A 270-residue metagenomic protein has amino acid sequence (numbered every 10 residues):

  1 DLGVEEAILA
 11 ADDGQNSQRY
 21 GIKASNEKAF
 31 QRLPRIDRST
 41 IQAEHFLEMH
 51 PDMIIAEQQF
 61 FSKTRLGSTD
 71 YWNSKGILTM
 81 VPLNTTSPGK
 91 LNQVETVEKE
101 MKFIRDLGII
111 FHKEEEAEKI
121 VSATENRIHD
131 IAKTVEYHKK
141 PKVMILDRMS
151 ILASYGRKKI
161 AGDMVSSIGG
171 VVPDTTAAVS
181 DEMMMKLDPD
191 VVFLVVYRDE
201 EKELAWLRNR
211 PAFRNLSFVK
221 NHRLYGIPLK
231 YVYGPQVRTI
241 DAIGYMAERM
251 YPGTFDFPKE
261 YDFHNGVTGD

Functional and structural regions predicted by a protein language model:
D1, E44-E48, L66, D70 (+10 more regions): Solvent-exposed, polar/charged alpha-helical surfaces in well-ordered, non-transmembrane soluble domains, broadly
D1-L2, I110-I168, H264-D270: Basic- and aromatic-lined ligand-binding clefts that recognize polyanionic substrates
D1-M49, M53-F61, P173: A short, structured surface patch at a secondary-structure boundary
N16, D37, S154-S180: Alpha-helical, coiled-coil/dimerization segments enriched in small aliphatic residues
S17-R19, Q58-T69, I77-D106, K140-I160: Extracytoplasmic ligand-binding site segments that recognize negatively charged/polar headgroups
A56-Q59, P88-V94, R105-I120, S150-L152 (+3 more regions): Second-shell loop/turn segments in exported
F60-S74, L194-R208: A ligand-binding cleft/hinge motif common to bilobed small-molecule-binding domains
V94-R105, I109, E118, V196-D270: Structured C-terminal subdomain patch of bacterial secreted/periplasmic proteins
